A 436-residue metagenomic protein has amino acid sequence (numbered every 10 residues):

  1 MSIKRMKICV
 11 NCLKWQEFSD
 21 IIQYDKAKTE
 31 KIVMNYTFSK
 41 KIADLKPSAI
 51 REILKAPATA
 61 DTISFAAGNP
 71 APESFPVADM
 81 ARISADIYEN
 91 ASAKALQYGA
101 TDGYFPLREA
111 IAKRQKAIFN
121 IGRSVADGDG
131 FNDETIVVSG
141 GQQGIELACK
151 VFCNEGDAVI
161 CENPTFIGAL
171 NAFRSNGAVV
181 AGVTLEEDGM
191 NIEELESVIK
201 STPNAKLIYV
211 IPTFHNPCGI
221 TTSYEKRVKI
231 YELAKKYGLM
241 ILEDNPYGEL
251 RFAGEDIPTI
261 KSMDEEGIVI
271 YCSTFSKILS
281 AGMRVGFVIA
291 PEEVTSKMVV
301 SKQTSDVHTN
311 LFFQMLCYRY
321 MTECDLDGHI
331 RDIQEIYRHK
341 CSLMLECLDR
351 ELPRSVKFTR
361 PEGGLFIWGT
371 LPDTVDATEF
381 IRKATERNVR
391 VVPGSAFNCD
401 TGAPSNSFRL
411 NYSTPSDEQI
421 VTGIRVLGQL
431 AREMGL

Functional and structural regions predicted by a protein language model:
K7-K26, E30: Short, positively charged and aromatic/hydrophobic N-terminal segments
K26-V33, E386, T401-L436: PLP-dependent enzyme catalytic core of the Aspartate aminotransferase-like
A43-G140, L147, T322-E323, G328 (+2 more regions): N-terminal small-domain helix-loop-helix segment of the aminotransferase-like
A60, N176, K236-Y237, G267 (+2 more regions): Helix C-cap/helix->beta junction micro-motif
K94-Y237, L242, G248-E266, Y337 (+1 more regions): Conserved core of the PLP fold type I
E265-E335: Conserved core segment of the aminotransferase class I/II
Y318, E335-L345, K357-T370: Conserved glycine-rich beta-strand-loop-beta hairpin in the small C-terminal domain of fold type I
S355-R387: Conserved PLP-binding catalytic core of the aspartate aminotransferase-like
